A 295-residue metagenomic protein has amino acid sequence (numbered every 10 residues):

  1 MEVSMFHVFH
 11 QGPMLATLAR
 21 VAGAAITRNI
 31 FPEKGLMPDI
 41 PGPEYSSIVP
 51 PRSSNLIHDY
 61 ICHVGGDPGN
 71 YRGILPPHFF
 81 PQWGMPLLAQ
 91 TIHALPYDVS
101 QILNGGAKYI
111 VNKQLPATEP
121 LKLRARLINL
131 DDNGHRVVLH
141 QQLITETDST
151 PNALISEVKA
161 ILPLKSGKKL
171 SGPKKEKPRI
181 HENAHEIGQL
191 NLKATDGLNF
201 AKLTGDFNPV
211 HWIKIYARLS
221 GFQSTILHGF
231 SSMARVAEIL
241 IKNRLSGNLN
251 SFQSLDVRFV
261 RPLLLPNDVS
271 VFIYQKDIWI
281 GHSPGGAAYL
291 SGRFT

Functional and structural regions predicted by a protein language model:
E2-I40, L87, I102-L192, L263-P266 (+1 more regions): HotDog/MaoC-like acyl-thioester-processing domains
E2-N104, G167-S171, E176-G247: Hot-dog-fold acyl-thioester-processing enzymes
G42, I155, F252-S254: Hydrophobic residues on conserved beta-strands that form the core of alpha/beta folds
P81, L130, E146-D148, G221 (+2 more regions): Short, surface-exposed, charged/polar-biased interaction segments
H211, I215-S270, Y274-D277, H282-Y289: Catalytic-pocket segment enriched in acidic/His residues
